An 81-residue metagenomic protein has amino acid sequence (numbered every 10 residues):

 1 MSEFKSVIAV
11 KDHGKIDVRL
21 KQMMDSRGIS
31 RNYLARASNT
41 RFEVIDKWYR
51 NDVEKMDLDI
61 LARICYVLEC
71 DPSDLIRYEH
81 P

Functional and structural regions predicted by a protein language model:
S2-I29: A short, Lys/Arg-rich alpha-helix, primarily the initiator
K21, N32, A62: Residues within the helices of the helix-turn-helix
M24, A35, C65: The alpha-helix within a helix-turn-helix
G28-K47: Short alpha-helical DNA-recognition segment
R41, D52, E79: The DNA-recognition helices of helix-turn-helix-type DNA-binding domains
Y49, I60, E79: DNA major-groove recognition helix of helix-turn-helix
D52-R63: Short, basic-rich loop-to-helix N-cap that marks the start of a DNA-contacting helix
E69-P81: Short C-terminal boundary/hinge segments that cap the last helix of small helical domains
